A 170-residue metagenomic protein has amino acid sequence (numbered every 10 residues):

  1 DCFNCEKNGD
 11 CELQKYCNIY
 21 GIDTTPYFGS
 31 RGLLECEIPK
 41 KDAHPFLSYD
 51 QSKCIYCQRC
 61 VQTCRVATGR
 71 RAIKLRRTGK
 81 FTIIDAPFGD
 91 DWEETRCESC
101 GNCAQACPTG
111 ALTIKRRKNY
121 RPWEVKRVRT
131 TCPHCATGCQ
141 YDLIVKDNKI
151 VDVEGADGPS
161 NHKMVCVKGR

Functional and structural regions predicted by a protein language model:
D1-C100, A104-A106, G110-T113, C135-R170: Ferredoxin-type iron-sulfur electron-transfer modules and their immediate structural context
T113-C132: Short, Gly/Pro- and small/polar-rich lid/capping loops
